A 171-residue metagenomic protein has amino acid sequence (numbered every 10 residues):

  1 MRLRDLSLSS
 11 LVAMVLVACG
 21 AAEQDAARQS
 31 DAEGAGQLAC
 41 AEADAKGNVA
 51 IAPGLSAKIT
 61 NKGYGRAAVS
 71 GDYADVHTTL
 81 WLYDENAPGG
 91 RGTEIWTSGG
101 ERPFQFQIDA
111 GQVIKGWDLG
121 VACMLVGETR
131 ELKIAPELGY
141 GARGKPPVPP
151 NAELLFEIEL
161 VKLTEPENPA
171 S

Functional and structural regions predicted by a protein language model:
R2-S171: Cross-family detector of peptidyl-prolyl cis-trans isomerase
